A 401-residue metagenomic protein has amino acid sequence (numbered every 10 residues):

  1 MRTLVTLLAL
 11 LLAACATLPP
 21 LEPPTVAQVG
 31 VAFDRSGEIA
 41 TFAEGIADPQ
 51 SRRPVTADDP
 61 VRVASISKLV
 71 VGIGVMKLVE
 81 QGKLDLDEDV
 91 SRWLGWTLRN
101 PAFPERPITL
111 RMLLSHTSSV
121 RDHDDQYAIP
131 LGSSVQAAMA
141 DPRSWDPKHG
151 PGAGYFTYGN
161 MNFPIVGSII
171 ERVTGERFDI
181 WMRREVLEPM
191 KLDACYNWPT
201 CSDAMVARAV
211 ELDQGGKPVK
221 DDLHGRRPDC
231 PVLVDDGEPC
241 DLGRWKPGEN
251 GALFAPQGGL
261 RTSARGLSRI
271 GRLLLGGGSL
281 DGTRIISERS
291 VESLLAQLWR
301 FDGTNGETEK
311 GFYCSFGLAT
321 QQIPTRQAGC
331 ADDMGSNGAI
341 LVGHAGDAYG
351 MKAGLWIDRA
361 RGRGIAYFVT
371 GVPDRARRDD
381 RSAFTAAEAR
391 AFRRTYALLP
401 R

Functional and structural regions predicted by a protein language model:
M1-L7: Sec-dependent signal peptide recognition, specifically the positively charged N-region followed immediately by
A13-A14: C-terminal motif of bacterial Sec signal peptides marking the signal peptidase cleavage site
P19-V61, K83, R92: Short, conserved catalytic-motif segment at the N-terminal edge
G30, S36, P60-D87, F163-E171 (+2 more regions): Active-site SXXK
V31, G343, M351-G364: Short, surface-exposed beta-strand/loop micro-motifs that present aromatic residues
D48, P101-L341: Short, surface-exposed loop or secondary-structure junction motifs that flank catalytic or metal-binding residues
L86-P101, E188-M190: Short, glycine/proline-biased beta-turn/loop segments that scaffold the active-site neighborhood
G276, L295-G306, T325, G335 (+1 more regions): Short, gly/Ser/Thr-rich active-site loops of penicillin-recognizing serine hydrolases
